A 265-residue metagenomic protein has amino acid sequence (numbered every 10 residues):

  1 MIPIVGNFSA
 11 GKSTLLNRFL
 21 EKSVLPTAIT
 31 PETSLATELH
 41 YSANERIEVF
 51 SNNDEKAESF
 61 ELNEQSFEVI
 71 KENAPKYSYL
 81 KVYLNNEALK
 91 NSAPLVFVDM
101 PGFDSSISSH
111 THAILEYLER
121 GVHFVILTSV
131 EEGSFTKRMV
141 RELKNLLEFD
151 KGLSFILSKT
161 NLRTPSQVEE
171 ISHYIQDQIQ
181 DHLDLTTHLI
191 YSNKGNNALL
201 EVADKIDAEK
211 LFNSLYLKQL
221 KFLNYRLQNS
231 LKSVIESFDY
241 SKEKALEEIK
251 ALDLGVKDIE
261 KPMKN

Functional and structural regions predicted by a protein language model:
M1-Y225: Globular "head" domains of long coiled-coil molecular machines
L220-D253: Long, well-ordered amphipathic alpha-helical subdomains in the mid-to-C-terminal portions of large enzyme subunits
A251-N265: A non-catalytic, extended alpha-helical scaffold characteristic of dynamin-superfamily P-loop GTPases
